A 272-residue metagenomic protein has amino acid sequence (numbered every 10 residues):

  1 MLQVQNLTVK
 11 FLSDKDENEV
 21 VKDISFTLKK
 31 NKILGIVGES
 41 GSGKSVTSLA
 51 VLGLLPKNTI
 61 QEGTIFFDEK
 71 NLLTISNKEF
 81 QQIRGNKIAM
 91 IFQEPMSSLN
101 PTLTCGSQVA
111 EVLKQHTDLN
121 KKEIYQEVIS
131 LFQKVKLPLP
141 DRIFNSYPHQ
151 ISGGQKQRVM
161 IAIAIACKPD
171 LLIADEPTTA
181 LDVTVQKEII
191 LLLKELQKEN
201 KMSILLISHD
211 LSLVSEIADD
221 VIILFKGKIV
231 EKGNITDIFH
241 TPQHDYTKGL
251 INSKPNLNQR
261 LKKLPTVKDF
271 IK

Functional and structural regions predicted by a protein language model:
E17, P138-D141, N234-K272: Short catalytic/signature loops enriched in Gly
I60-N71: Conserved ABC transporter NBD signature motif
A166-D170: A short, proline-enriched helix->beta-strand linker immediately N-terminal to the Walker B motif in ABC-type P-loop
V214-E216: A short, surface-exposed alpha-helical micro-motif characterized by mixed small hydrophobic and charged/polar residues
D220, K232: Short, glycine/charged-rich "phosphate-handling" switch motifs in NTP-dependent and phosphotransfer domains
